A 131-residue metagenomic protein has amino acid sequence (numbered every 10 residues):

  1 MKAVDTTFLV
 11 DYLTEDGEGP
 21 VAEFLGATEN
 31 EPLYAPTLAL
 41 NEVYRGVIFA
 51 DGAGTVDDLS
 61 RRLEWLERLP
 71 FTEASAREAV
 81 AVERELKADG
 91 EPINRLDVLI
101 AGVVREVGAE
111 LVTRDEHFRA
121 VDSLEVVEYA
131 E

Functional and structural regions predicted by a protein language model:
M1-A35, V47-R61: Short, well-structured N-terminal submotif of metal-dependent ribonuclease cores
D5, A35-P36, I93-N94, D115: Histidine- and aromatic-rich ligand-binding microenvironments
L9-V10, L40-V43, A76, F118-R119: A generic structural signal for short hydrophobic patches within well-formed alpha-helices
E67-K87: Acidic catalytic patch
N94-E110: Acidic, metal-associated active-site segment
